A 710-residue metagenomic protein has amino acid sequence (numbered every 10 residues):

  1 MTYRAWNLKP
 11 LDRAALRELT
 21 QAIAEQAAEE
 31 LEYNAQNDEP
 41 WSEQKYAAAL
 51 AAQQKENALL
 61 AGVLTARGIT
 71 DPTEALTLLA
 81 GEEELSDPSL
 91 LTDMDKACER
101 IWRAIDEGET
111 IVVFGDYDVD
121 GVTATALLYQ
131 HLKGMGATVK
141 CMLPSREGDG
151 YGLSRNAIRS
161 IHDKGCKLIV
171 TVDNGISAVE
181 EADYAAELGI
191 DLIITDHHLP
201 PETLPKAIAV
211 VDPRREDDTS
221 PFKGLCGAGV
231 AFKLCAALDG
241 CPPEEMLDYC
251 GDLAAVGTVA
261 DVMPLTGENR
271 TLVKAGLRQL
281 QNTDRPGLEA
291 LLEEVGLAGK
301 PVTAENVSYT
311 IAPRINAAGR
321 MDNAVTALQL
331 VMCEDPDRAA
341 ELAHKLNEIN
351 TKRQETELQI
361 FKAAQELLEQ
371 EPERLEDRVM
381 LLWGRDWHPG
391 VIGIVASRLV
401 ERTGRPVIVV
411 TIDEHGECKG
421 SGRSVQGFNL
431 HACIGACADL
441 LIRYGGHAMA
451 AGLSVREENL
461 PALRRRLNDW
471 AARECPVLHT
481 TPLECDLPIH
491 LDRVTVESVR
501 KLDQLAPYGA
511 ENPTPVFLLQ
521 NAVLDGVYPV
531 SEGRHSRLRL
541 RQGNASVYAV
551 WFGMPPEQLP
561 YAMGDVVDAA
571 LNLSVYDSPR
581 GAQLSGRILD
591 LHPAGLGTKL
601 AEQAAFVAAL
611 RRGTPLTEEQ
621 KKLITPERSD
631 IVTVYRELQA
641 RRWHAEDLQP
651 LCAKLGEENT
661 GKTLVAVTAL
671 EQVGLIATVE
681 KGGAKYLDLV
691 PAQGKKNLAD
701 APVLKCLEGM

Functional and structural regions predicted by a protein language model:
T2-Y3, L8-R13, R17-I23, A27 (+5 more regions): Hydrophobic helix-and-loop "lid/oligomerization" segment in the mid-to-C-terminal part of catalytic domains
L31-A52: Flexible coil/linker segments and helix-coil junctions enriched in charged and small residues
G121, R146-Y151, L199-P201, L655-N659: Short, small-residue-enriched loops and turns at beta-alpha junctions that line or gate enzyme active sites
L127, K206-V259, D630: Short alpha-helices
K133, T138, R270-P313, A317-Q365 (+4 more regions): Acidic, two-metal ion nucleic-acid-processing modules in DNA metabolism proteins
I158, A182-D183, V667: Short amphipathic alpha-helical segments and helix-helix/interface helices
G165, V172-L225: Histidine/acidic-residue-rich, glycine-tolerant segments that coordinate divalent metal ions
